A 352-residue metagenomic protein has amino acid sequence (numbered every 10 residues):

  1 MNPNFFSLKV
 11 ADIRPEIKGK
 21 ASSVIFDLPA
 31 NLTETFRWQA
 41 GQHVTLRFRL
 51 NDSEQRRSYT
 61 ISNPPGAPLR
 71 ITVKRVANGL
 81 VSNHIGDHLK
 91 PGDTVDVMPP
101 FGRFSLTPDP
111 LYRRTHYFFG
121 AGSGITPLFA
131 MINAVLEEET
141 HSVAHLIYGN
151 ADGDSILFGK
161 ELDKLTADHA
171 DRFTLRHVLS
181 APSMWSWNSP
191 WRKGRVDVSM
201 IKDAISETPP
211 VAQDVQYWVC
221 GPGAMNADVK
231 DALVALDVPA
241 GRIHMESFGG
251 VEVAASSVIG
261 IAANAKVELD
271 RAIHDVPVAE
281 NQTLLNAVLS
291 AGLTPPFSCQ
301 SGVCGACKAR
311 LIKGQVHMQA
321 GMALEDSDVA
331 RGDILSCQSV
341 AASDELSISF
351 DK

Functional and structural regions predicted by a protein language model:
M1, K9, K18, L32 (+4 more regions): Iron-sulfur (Fe-S) cluster-binding modules
N2-T94, M98, L111-R114, S142 (+3 more regions): Ferredoxin-reductase
R49, P100-F101, Q315, D351: Short, surface-exposed secondary-structure boundary micro-motifs
N83-E268, I273, P277: FNR/FR-type flavoprotein reductase catalytic core
A262-C299: C-terminal accessory/binding modules appended to enzymatic or scaffolding proteins
A287-S290, T294-P296, A306-K352: Iron-sulfur (Fe-S) cluster-binding segments and ferredoxin-like electron-carrier domains, especially [2Fe-2S]
